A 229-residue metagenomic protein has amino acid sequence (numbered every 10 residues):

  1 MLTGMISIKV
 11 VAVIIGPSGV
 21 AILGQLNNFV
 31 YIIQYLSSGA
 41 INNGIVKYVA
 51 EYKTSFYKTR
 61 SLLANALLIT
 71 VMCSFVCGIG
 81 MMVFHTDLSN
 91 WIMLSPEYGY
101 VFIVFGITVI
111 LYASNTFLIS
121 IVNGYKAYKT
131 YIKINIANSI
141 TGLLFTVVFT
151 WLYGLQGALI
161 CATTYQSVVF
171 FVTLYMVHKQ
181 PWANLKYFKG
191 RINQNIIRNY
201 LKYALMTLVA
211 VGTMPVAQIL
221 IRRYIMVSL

Functional and structural regions predicted by a protein language model:
M1-N43, S74, G78, M82 (+2 more regions): Signature of the first transmembrane helix
A12, A50, S89, N123 (+2 more regions): Helix-capping/transition residues at the boundaries of transmembrane alpha-helices and the short helical linkers
I15-P17, I33-L68, N123-T130: Transmembrane-helix boundary and interhelical linker motifs in polytopic inner-membrane proteins
P17-L26, Y52-N65, F75-F105, K126 (+2 more regions): Membrane-interface helix-capping segments at transmembrane helix termini in multi-pass transporters
Q25, I32, L67, V71 (+8 more regions): Residue-level signature of the transmembrane alpha-helical core of multi-pass small-molecule transporters
I79, V83, L94-L118, I132-I136 (+1 more regions): Alpha-helical transmembrane segments of multi-pass membrane proteins
G99, I103, K133-P181, Y203: Hydrophobic alpha-helical transmembrane segments
A162, L174-P215, I219: Interhelical loop/hinge segments that connect adjacent transmembrane helices in multipass membrane
